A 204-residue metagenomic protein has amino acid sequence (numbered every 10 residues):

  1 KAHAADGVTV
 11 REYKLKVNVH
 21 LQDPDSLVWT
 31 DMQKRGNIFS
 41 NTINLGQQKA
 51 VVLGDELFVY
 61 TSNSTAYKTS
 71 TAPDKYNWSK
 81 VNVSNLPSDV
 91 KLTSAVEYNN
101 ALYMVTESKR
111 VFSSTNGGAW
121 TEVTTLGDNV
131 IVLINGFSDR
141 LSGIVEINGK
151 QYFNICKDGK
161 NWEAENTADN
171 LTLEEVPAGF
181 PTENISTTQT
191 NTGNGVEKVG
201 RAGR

Functional and structural regions predicted by a protein language model:
K1-F39: Beta-rich interaction/scaffold domains
H3-A4, I43-F58, S62-A66, E97-N99 (+1 more regions): Active-site-adjacent structural elements in enzyme catalytic domains
Q22-D31, P73-K80, G118-E122, K160-A164: Beta-strand initiation motifs
W29-N37, K49-N85: Beta-propeller domains
N37-V52, N85-N100, T124-I144, D169-E197: Repeated scaffold domains used in trafficking and secretory/extracellular systems, primarily beta-propellers
S62-D74, T106-T115, R140-E163, V196-R204: Structural motif
K75-E107, F112-S113, W120-T124: Blade-loop segments of beta-propeller domains
